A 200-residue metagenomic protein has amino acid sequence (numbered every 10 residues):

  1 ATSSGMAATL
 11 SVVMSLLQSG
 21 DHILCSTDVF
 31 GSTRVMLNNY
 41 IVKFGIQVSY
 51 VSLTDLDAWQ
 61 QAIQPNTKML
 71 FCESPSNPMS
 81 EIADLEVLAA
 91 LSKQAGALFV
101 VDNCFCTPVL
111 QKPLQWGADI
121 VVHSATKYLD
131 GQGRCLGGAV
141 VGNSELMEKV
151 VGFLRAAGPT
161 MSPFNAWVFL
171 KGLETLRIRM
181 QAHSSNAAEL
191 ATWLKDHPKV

Functional and structural regions predicted by a protein language model:
A1-K199: Conserved PLP-enzyme active-site core in the AAT-like
